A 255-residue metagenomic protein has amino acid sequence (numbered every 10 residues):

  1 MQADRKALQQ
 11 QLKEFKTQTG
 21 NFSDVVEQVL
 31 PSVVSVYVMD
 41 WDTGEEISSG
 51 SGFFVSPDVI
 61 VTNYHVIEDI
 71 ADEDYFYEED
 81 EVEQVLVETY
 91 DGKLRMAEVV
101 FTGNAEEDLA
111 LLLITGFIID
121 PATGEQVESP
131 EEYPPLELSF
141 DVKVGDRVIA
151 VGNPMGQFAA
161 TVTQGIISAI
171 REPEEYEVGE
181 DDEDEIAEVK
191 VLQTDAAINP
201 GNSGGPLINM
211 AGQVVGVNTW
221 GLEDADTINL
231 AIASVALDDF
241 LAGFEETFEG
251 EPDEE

Functional and structural regions predicted by a protein language model:
M1-F53, I60, Y64, F240-E254: N-terminal activation segment of mature serine protease catalytic domains
V29-E45, T115-L136, A160-F248: Active-site region of chymotrypsin-like
S49, S56-P57, N63-E107, G116-F117: Catalytic-histidine neighborhood of serine endopeptidases, predominantly the chymotrypsin-like S1/PA family
H65, N153-P154, T219-W220: Short, surface-exposed secondary-structure boundary micro-motifs
I70-F76, E98-G103, F117-F158, G243: Active-site substrate-binding loop(s) of clan PA
E79-V99, K143-I149, A160-Y176, V235: Beta-strand/loop subdomains of soluble extracytoplasmic proteins
